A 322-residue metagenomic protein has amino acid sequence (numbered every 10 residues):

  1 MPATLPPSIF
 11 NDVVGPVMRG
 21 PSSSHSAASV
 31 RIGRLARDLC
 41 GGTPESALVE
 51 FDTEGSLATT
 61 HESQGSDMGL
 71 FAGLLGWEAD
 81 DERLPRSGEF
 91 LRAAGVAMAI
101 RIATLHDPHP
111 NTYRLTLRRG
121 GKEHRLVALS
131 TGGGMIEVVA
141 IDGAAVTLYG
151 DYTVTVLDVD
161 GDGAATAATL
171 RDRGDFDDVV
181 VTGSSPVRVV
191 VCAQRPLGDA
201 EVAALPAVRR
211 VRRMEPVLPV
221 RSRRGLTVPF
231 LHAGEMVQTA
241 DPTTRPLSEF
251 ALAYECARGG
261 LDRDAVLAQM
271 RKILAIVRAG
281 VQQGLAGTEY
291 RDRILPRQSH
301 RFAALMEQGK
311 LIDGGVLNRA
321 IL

Functional and structural regions predicted by a protein language model:
P2-E123, S130-G134, A144-A145, G150-T169 (+1 more regions): Generic N-terminal targeting/processing segments that precede catalytic cores or assembly contacts
